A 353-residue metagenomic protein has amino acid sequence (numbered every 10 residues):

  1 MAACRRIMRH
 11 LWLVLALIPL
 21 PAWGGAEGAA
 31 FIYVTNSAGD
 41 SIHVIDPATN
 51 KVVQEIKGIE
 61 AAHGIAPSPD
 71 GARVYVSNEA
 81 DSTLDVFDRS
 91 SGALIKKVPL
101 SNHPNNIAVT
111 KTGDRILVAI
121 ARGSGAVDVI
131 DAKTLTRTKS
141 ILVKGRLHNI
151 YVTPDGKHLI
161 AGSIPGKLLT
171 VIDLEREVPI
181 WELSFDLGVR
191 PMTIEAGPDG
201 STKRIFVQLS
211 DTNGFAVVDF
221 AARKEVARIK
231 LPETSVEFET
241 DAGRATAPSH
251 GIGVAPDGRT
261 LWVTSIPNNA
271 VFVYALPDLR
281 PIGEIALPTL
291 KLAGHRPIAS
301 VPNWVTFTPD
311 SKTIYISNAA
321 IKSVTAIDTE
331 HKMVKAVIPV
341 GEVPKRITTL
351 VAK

Functional and structural regions predicted by a protein language model:
M1-W12: Bacterial N-terminal signal peptides that target proteins for export
L15-L17, P21-K353: Predominantly soluble domains enriched in secretory-pathway, periplasmic, or organellar proteins
